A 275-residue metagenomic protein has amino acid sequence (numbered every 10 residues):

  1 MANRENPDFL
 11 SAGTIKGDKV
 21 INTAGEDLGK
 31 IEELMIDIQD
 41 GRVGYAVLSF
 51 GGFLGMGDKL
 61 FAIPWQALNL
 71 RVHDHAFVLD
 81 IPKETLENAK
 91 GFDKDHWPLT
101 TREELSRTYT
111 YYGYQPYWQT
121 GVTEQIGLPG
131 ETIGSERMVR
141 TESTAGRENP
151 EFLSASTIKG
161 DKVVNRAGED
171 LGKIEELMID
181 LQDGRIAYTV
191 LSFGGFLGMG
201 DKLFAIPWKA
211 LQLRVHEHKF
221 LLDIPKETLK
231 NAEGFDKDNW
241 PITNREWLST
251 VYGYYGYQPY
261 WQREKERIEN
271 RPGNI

Functional and structural regions predicted by a protein language model:
M1-I275: Peripheral interaction segments used for macromolecular assembly
